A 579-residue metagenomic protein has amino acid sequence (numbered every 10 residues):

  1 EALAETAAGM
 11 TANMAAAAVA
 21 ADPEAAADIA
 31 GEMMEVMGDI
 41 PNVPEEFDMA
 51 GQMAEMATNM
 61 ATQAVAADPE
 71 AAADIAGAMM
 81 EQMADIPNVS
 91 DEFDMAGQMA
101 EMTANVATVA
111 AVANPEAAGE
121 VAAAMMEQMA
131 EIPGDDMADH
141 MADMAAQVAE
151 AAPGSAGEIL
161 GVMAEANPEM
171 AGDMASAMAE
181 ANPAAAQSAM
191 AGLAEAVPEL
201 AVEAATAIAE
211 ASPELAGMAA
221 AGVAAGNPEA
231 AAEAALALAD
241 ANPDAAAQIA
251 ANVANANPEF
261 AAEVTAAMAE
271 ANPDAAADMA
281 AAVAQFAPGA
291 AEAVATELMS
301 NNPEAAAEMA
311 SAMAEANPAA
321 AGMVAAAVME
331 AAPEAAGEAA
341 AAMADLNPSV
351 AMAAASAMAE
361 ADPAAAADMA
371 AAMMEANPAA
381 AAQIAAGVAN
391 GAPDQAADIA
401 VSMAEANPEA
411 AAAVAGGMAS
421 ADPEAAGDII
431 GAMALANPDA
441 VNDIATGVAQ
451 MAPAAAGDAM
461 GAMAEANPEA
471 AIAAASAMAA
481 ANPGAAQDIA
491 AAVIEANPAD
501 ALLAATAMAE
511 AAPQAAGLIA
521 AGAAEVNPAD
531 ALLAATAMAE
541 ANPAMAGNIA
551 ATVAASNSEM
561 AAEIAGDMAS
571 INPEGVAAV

Functional and structural regions predicted by a protein language model:
E1-V579: General marker for long, soluble alpha-helical cores
